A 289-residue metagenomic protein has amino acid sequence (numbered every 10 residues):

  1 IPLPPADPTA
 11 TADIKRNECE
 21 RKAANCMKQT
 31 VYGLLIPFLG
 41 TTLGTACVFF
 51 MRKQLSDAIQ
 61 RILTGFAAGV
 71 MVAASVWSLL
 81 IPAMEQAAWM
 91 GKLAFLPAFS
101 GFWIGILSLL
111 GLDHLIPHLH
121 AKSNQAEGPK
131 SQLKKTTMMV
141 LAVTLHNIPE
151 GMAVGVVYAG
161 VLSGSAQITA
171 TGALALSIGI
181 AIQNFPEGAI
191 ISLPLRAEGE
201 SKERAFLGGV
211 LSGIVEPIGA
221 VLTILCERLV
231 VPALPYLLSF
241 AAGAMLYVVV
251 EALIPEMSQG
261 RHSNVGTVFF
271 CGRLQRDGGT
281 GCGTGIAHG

Functional and structural regions predicted by a protein language model:
I1-G289: Intrinsically disordered, metal-sensing/regulatory segments
